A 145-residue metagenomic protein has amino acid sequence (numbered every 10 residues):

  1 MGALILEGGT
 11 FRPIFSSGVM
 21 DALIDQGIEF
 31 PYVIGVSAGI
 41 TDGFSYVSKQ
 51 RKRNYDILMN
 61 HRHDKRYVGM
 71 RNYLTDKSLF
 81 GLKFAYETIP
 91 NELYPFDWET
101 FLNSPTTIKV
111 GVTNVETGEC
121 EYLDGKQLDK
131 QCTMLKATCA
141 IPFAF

Functional and structural regions predicted by a protein language model:
M1-V36, F44-F145: Patatin-like phospholipase
